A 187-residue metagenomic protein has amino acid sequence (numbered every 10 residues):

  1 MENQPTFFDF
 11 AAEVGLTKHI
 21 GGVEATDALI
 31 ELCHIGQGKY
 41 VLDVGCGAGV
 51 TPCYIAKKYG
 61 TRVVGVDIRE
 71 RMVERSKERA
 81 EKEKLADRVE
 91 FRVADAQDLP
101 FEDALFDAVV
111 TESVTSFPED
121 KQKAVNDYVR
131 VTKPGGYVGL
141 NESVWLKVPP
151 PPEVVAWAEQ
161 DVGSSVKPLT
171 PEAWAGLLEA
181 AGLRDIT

Functional and structural regions predicted by a protein language model:
D9-I20: Class I SAM-dependent methyltransferase Rossmann-like catalytic core, especially the SAM/SAH-binding loop
H19-Q37: Conserved alpha-helix/loop element of class I SAM-dependent methyltransferases that forms part of the SAM/SAH-binding
Y40-V44, A48-D98: Class I SAM-dependent methyltransferase SAM/SAH-binding core
Q97-A108: A short acidic, Gly/Pro-enriched loop at the edge of an enzyme's catalytic core that lines a small-molecule cofactor
D107-D120: A short SAM/SAH-binding and catalytic strip from SAM-dependent methyltransferases
Q122-Y137: A short glycine-rich, Lys/Arg-flanked "PGG" loop and its adjoining helix->strand segment in the class I
S143-S165: Short, glycine-/aromatic-enriched active-site segment of Class I SAM-dependent methyltransferases
G163-T187: Substrate-binding/catalytic lobe of Class I Rossmann-like enzymes that use SAM or dcSAM, i.e., the mid-to-C-terminal
